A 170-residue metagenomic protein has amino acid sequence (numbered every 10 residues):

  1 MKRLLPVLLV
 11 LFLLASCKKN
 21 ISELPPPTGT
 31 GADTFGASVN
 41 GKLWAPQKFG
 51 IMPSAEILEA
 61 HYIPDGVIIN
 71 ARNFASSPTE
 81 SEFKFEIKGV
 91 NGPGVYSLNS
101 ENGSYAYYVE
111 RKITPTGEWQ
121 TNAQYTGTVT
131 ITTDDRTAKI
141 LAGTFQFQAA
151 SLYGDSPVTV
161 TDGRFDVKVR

Functional and structural regions predicted by a protein language model:
M1-C17: Sec-dependent bacterial lipoprotein signal peptides
K18-L24: Bacterial lipoprotein signal-peptidase II cleavage site
P26-Q47: Post-signal peptide N-terminal segment of mature Sec-exported envelope proteins
A32-T34, S54, K168: Long, charged/polar, soluble alpha-helical segments
L43, I51-A138: Surface-exposed helix/loop patches within compact recognition domains
A45, P93, A150-Y153: Residue-level signal for secondary-structure boundary sites
G127-R170: C-terminal or internal capping secondary-structure element at the end of a domain, subdomain, or sheet
